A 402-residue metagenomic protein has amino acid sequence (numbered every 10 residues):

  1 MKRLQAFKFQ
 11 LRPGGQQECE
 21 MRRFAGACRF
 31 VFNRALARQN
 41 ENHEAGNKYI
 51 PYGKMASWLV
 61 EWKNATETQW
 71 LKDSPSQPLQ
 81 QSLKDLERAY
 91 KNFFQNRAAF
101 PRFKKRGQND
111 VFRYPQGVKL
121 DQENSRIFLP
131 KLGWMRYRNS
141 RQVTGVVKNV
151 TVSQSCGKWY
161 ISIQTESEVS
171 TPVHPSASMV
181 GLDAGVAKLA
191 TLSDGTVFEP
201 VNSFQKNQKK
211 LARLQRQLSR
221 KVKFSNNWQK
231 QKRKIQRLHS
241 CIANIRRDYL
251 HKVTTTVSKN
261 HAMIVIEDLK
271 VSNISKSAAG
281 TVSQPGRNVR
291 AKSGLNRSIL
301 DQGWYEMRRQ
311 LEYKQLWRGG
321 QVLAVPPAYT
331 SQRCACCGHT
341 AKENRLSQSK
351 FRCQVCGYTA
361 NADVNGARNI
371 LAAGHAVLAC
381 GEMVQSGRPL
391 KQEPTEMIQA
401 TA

Functional and structural regions predicted by a protein language model:
M1-L79: Gly/serine-rich nucleotide phosphate-binding loop at the start of the catalytic core of nucleotide/ADP-ribose-handling
Q5, C19, K131, N139-V146 (+1 more regions): Positively charged, helix-rich recognition surfaces that bind polyanionic ligands
P13, F30, A98, F103 (+7 more regions): Positively charged, low-complexity intrinsically disordered regions
A35, S82-F93, V364-G374: Stable alpha-helical structural segments in soluble proteins, enriched in small hydrophobic residues
L36-H43, Y90, F94-P101, S167 (+1 more regions): Long, hydrophobic, amphipathic alpha-helical segments used as structural scaffolds
G53-S155, G280, R297: Acidic carboxylate diad motif detector
